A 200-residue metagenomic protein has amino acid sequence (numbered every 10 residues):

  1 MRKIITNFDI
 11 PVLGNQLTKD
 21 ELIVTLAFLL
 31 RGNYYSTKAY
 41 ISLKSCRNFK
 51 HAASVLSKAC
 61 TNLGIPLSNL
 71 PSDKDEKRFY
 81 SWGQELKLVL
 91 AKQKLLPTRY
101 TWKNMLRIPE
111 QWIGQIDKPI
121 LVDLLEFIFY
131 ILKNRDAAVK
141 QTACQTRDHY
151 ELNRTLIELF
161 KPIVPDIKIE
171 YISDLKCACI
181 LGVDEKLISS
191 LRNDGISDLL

Functional and structural regions predicted by a protein language model:
M1-L200: Internal intein/HINT superfamily modules and their associated LAGLIDADG
